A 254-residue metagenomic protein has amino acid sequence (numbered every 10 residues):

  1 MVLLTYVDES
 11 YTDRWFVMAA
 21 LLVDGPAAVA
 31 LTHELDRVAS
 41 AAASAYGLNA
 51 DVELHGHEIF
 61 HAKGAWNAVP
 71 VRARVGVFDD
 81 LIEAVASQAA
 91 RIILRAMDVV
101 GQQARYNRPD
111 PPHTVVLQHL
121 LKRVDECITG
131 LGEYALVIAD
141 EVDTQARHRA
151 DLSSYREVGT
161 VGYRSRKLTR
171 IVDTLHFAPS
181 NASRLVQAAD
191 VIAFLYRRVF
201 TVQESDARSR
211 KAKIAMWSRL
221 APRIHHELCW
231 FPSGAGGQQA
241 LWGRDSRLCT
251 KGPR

Functional and structural regions predicted by a protein language model:
M1-R254: Phosphate-ester processing/binding pockets and catalytic centers
